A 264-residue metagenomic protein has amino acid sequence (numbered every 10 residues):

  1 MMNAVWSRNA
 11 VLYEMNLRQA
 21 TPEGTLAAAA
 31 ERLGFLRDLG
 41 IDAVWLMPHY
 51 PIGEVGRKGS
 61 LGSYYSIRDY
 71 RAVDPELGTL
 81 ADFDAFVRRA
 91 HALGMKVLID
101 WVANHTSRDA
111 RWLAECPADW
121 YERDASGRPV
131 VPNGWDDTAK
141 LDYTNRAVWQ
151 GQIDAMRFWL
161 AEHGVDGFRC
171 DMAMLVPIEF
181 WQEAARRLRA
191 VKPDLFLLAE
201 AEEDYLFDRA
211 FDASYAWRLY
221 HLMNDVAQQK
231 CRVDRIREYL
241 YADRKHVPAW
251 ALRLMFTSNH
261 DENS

Functional and structural regions predicted by a protein language model:
N3-L12, L17-A27, G34-D42, P48-H163 (+2 more regions): Substrate-binding/active-site clefts of carbohydrate-active enzymes
N3-V5, E54, K58, E238 (+1 more regions): Loop/helix patches that line or flank the sugar-binding groove of alpha-linked glycan CAZymes
R18-A20, H49, V102-N104, A173-L175 (+2 more regions): Active-site beta-loop-alpha junctions enriched in small/polar residues
G53, H105-S107, L175-E179, Y205-F207 (+1 more regions): Flexible loop/turn segments at secondary-structure boundaries
G94, V165, L252-M255: Hydrophobic/aromatic side chains embedded in well-ordered alpha-helices
A161, D171-R253: Active-site-proximal helices and loops of the catalytic beta/alpha 8
